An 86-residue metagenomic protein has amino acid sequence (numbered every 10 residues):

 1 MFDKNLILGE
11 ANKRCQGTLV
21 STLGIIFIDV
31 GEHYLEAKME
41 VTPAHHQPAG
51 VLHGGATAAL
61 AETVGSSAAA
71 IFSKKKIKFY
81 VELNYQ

Functional and structural regions predicted by a protein language model:
M1-Q86: Terminal targeting signals and extreme-terminal segments of soluble enzymes
